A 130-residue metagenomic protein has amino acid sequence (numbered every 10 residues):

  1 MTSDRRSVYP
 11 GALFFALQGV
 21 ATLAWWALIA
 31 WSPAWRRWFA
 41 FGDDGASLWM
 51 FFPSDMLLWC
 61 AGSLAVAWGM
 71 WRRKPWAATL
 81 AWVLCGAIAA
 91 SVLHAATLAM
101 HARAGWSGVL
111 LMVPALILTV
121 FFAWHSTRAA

Functional and structural regions predicted by a protein language model:
M1-A130: Topology signature of small-to-medium multi-pass alpha-helical membrane proteins
